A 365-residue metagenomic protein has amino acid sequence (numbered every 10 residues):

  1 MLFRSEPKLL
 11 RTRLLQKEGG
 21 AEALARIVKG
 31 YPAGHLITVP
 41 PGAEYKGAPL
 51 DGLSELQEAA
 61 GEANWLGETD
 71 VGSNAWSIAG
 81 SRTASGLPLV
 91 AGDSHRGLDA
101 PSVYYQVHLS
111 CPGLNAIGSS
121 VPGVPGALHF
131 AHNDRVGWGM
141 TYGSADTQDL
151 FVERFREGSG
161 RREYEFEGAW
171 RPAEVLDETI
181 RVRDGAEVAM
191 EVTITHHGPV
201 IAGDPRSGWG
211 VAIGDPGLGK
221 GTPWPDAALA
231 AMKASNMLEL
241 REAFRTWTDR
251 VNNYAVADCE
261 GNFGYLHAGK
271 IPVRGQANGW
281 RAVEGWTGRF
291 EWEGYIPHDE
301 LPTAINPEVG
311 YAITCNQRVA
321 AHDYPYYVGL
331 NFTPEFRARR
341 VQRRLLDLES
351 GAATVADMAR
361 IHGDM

Functional and structural regions predicted by a protein language model:
M1-L89, S94-A100, G118-S119, A127: Substrate-recognition/specificity elements adjacent to catalytic centers across diverse enzyme folds
R11, G86-L87, L98-S102, V107 (+11 more regions): Short helix/loop capping segments that flank catalytic or ligand/cofactor-binding pockets
R13-P41, G47, G208, A212-I213 (+1 more regions): N-terminal leader/propeptide and maturation segments of large enzyme subunits in energy/redox metabolism and hydrolases
Q57, G113-V188, L229-K233, P334: Compact, glycine/acidic-enriched structural inserts
G72, S120-P122, P205-A212, G219-A228 (+1 more regions): Flexible glycine/proline-enriched surface loops and loop-helix/loop-strand junctions
R96-L109, P225, A234-T248: Short active-site loop/helix that positions an aromatic residue
P122, Q148, D249-L348: Hydrophobic alpha-helical segments
K220-G221, A230, S235-R241, T246-T248 (+2 more regions): Ordered core of a single globular domain
